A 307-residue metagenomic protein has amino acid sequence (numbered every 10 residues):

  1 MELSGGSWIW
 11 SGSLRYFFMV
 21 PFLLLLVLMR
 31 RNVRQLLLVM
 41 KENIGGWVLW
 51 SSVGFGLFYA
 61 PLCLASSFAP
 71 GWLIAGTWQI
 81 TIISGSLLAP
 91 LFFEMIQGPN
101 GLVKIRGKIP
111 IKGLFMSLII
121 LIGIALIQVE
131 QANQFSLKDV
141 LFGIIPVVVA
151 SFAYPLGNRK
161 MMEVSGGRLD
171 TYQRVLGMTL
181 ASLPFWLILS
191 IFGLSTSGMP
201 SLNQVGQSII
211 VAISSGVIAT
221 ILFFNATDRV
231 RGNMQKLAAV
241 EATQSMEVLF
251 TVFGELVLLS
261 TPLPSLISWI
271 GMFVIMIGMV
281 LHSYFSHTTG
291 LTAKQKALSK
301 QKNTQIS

Functional and structural regions predicted by a protein language model:
G5-I9, S13, V39-I44, V129-A153 (+2 more regions): Juxtamembrane helix-entry segments on the extracytoplasmic side of multipass membrane proteins
W10, F17, C63-K108, Q235-L256: Specific alpha-helical transmembrane segments that line the substrate/conduction pathway and gating interfaces
L14, L73-T81, V164-S182, G216-L256: Helix-helix packing/entry segments at the starts of transmembrane helices
Y16, I96, Q235-S307: C-terminal-most transmembrane helix of multi-pass membrane proteins
M19-M40, L121-L137, S182-Q204, F253-V257 (+1 more regions): Membrane-interface helix-cap regions at the ends of transmembrane helices in multi-pass membrane proteins
L23, A89-P90, R106-Q131, S265-S286: Hydrophobic transmembrane alpha-helices of multi-pass small-molecule transport proteins
L23, G85, N133-P200, T292-S307: Transmembrane alpha-helical segments that form core, pore/gating elements of small-molecule transporters/exporters
N32-W78, I120, L126, S214-R231: Specific transmembrane alpha-helical segments of multi-pass solute transporters/efflux pumps, especially DMT/EamA
